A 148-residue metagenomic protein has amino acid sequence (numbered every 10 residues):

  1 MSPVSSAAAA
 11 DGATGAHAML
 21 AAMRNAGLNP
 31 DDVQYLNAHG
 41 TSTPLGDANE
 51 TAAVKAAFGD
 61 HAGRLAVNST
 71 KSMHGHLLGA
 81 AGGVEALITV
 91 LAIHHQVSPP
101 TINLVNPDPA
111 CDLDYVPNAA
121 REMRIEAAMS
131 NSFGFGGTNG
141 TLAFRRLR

Functional and structural regions predicted by a protein language model:
M1-R148: Conserved "HGTGT" condensation-loop signature of ketosynthase/thiolase-family condensing enzymes that catalyze
